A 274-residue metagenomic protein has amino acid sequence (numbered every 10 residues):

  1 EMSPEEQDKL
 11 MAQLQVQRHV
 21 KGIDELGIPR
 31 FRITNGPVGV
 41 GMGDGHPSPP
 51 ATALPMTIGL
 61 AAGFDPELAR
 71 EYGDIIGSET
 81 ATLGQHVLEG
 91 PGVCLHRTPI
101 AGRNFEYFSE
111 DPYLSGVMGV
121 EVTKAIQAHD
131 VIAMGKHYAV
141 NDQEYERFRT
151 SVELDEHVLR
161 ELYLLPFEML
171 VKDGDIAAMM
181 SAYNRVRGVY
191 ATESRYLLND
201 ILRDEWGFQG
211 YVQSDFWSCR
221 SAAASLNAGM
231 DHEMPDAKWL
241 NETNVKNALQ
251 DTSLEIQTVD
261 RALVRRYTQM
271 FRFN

Functional and structural regions predicted by a protein language model:
E1-N274: Glycoside hydrolase catalytic-domain context in secreted enzymes
